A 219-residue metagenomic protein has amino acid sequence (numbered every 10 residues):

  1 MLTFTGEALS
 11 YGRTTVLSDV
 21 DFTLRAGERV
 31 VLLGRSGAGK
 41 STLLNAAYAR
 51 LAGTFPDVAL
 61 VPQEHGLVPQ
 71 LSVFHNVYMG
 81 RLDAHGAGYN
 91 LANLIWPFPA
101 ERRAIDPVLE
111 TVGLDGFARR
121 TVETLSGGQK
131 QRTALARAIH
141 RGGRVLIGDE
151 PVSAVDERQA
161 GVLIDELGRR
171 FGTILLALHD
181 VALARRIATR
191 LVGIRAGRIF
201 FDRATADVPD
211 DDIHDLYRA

Functional and structural regions predicted by a protein language model:
L2-F4, L17-D19: Conserved structural motif at the start of ABC-family nucleotide-binding domains
L91-F117: Conserved ABC ATPase "signature" region
T121-L125: Conserved ABC ATPase signature
L135: Hydrophobic anchor residue at the start of the ABC signature
L146-D149: Catalytic Walker B motif of ABC-type/P-loop ATPase nucleotide-binding domains
L178-H179: H-loop/switch region of ABC-family ATPase nucleotide-binding domains
R198-A219: Conserved beta-strand-loop-alpha-helix hinge in the C-terminal portion of ABC ATPase nucleotide-binding domains
